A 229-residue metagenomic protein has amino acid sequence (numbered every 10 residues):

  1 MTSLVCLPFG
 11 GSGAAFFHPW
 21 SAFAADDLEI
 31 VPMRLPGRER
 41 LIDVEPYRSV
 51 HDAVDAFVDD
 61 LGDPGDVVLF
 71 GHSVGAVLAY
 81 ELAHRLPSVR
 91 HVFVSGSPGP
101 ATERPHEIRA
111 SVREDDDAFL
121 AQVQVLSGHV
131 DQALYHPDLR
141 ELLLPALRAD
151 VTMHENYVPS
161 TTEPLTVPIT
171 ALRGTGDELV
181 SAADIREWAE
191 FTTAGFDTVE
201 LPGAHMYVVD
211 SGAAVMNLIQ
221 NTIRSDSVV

Functional and structural regions predicted by a protein language model:
M1-V229: Non-catalytic, mobile gating and regulatory segments of ester bond hydrolases
